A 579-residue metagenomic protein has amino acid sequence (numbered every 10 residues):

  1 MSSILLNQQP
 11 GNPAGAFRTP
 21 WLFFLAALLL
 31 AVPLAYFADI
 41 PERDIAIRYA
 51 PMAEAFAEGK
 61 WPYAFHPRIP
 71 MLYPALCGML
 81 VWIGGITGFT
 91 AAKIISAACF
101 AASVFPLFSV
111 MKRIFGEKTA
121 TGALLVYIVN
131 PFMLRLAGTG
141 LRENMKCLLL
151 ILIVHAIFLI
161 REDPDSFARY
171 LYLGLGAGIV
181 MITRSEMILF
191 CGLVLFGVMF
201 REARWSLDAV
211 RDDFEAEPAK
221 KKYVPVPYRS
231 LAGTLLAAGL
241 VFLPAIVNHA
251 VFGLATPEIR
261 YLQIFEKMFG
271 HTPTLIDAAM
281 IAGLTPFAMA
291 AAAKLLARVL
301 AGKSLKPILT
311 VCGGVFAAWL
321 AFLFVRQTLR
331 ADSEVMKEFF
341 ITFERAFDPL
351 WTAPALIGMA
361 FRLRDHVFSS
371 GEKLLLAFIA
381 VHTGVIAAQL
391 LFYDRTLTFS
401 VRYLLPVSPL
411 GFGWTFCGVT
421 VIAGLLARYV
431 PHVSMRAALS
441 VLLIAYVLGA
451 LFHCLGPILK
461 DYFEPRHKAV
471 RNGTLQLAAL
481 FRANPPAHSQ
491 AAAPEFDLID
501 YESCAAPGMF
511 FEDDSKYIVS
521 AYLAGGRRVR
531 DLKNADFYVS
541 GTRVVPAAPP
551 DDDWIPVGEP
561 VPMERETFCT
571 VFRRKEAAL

Functional and structural regions predicted by a protein language model:
A27, A123-P131, R135, H155 (+2 more regions): Short helix- or helix-capping micro-motifs that position conserved polar/aromatic residues at function-defining sites
E42, I69-P70, F132, G138-M145: Short acidic/glycine- and proline-prone juxtamembrane loop motifs at membrane-interface regions of multi-pass membrane
A57, L442-V519, C569-T570, L579: Membrane-embedded, lumen/periplasm-facing catalytic core of multi-pass transferases that use lipid-linked donors
I94-F115, L152: Transmembrane-helix motifs of polytopic, lipid-linked glycan transferases
A137, E143, L189, V335-G358 (+1 more regions): Hydrophobic/aromatic-rich transmembrane helices and adjacent perimembrane loops
L171, L195, L235-G239, K306-A317 (+2 more regions): Signature aromatic-anchored transmembrane alpha helix within multi-pass, membrane-resident enzymes that catalyze glycan
M181, F200-A203, P227-M336, E344-P354 (+1 more regions): Membrane-lumen/periplasm interface segments of specific transmembrane helices in polyprenyl phosphate-linked
M187, F324-V325, I386-Q389, R395 (+2 more regions): Transmembrane alpha-helical segments
